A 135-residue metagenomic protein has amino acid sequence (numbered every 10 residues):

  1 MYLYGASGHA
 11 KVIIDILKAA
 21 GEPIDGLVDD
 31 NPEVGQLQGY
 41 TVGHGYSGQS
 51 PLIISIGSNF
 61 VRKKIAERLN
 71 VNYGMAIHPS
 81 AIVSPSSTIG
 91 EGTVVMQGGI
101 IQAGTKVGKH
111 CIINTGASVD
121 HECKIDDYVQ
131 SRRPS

Functional and structural regions predicted by a protein language model:
M1-Y46, T93: Hydrophobic, well-ordered beta-alpha structural blocks that scaffold small-molecule cofactor pockets
S7, V28-P32, G57, S80 (+2 more regions): Anionic group-transfer/hydrolysis microenvironments
G8-H9, F60-V61, V119: Short alpha-helical
I14-I16, K64-R68, V107: Short amphipathic alpha-helical segments
P23, N72, S118: Residue-level detector of anion-binding/catalytic polar loops
P32-V83: Phosphate-bearing ligand-interacting subdomains that bind or position ATP/ADP/UDP/GDP/NAD(P) or nucleotide-linked
A76-S135: Structural signal for interior beta-strand "rungs" in well-ordered beta-sheet cores of soluble enzyme domains
